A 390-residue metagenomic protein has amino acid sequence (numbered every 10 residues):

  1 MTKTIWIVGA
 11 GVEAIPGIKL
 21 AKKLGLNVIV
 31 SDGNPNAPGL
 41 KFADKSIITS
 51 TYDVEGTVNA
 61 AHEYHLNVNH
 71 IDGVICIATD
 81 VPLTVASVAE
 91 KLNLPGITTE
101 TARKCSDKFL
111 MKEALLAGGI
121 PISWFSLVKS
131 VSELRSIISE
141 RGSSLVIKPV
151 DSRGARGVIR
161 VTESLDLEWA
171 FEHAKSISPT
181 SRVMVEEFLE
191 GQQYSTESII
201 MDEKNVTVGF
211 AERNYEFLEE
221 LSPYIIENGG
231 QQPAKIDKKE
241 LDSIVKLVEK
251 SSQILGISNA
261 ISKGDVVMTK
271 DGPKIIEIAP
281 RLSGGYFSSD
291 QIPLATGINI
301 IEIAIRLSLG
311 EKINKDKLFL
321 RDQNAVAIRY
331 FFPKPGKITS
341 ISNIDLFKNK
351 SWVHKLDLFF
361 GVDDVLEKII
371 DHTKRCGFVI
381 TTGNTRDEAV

Functional and structural regions predicted by a protein language model:
M1-T101, S132, N314, P333 (+2 more regions): ATP-binding N-terminal substructure of ATP-dependent carboxylate-amine bond-forming enzymes
G39-L40, I147-S152, Y224, G284 (+1 more regions): Short, flexible turn/loop "capping" segments at secondary-structure junctions
D107-M184, E190, M201-D202, P233-K246 (+1 more regions): Active-site nucleotide/adenylate-binding loops and adjacent lid/helix of ATP-dependent enzymes
A117, L134, I303-V390: Peripheral (often C-terminal) accessory segments that flank ATP-dependent C-N-forming ligase machineries
I159, E187, Q232-P233, P293 (+1 more regions): Short, well-ordered beta-strand elements within core beta-sheets of diverse protein domains
A174-R182, L189-P233, D242-I275, A279-S288 (+2 more regions): Phosphate-binding core of ATP-grasp and ATP-grasp-like enzymes
R281-I303: ATP-dependent carboxylate-activation loops
